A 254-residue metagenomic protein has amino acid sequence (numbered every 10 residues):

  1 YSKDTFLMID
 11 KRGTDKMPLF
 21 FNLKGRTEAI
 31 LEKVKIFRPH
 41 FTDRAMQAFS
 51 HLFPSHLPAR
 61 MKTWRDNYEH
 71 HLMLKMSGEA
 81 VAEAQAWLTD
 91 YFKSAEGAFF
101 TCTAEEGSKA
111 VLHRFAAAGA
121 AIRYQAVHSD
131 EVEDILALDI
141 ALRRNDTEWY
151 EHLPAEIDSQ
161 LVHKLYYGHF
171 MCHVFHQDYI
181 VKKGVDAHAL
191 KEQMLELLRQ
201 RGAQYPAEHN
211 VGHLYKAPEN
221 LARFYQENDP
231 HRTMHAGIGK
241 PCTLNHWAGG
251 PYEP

Functional and structural regions predicted by a protein language model:
M8-I9: Active-site loops and adjacent core secondary-structure elements that bind or stabilize anionic groups
R12, L19-A29, K33-R44, A48-P254: Conserved glycine-rich FAD pyrophosphate-binding loop
